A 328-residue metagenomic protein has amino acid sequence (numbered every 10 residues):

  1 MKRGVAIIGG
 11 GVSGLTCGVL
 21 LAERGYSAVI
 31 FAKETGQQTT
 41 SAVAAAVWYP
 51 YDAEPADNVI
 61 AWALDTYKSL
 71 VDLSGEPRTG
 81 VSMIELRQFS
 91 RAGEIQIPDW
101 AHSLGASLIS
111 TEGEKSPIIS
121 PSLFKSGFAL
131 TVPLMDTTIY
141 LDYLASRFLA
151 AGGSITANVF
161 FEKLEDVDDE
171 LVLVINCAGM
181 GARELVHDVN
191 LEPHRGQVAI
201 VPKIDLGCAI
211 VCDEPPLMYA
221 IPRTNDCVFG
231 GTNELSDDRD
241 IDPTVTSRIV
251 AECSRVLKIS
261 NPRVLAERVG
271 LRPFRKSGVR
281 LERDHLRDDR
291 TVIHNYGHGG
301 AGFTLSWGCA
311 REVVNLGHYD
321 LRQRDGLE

Functional and structural regions predicted by a protein language model:
R3-V29: N-terminal Rossmann-like FAD-binding beta1-loop-alpha1 element of flavoenzymes
E23-A42: Glycine-rich FAD pyrophosphate-binding loop
E34-Q38, N158, V172-D213, R239-S247 (+1 more regions): Central helical "cap/lid" subdomain
P55-D65, G127-Y143, D240-T244, T304-L305: Short beta-strand to alpha-helix junction loop
K68-A150, K276, R283: Flavin (FAD/FMN) cofactor-binding and adjacent substrate-gating region of FAD-dependent oxidoreductase domains
D72, I204-G207, T224-D226, E234-R275 (+1 more regions): Flavin-binding catalytic cores
Y143, L265-E328: C-terminal catalytic lobe of FAD-dependent flavoproteins
G153-V167: A conserved short coil-to-beta-strand element within the FAD-binding core of flavoproteins
